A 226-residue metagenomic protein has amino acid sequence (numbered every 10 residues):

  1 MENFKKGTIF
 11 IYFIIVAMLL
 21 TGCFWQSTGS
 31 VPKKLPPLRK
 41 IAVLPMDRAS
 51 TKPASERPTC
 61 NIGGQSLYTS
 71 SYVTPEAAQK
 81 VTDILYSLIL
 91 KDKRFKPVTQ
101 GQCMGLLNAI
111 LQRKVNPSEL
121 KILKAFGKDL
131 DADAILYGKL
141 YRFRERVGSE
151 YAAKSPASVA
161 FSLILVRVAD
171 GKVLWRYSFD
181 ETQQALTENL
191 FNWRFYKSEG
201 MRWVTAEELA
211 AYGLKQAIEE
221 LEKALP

Functional and structural regions predicted by a protein language model:
E2-I11: Bacterial N-terminal signal peptides that target proteins for export
I11-T21: Bacterial N-terminal signal peptides
C23-N108, L214-P226: A structural "domain/chain start" motif
L35-K40, K128-A134, L165-W175: A short, structured loop/turn motif at beta-sheet edges
L67-E76, A109-R113, E150-Y151, K197-V204: Second-shell loop/turn segments in exported
S70, R167-I218: Short secondary-structure boundary motifs at beta->alpha junctions and helix caps
D92, V98-R144: Short, solvent-exposed, polar/charged sequence segments at loop or secondary-structure edges
A134, A157-V159: Hydrophobic core residues within well-ordered beta-strands of beta-rich domains
